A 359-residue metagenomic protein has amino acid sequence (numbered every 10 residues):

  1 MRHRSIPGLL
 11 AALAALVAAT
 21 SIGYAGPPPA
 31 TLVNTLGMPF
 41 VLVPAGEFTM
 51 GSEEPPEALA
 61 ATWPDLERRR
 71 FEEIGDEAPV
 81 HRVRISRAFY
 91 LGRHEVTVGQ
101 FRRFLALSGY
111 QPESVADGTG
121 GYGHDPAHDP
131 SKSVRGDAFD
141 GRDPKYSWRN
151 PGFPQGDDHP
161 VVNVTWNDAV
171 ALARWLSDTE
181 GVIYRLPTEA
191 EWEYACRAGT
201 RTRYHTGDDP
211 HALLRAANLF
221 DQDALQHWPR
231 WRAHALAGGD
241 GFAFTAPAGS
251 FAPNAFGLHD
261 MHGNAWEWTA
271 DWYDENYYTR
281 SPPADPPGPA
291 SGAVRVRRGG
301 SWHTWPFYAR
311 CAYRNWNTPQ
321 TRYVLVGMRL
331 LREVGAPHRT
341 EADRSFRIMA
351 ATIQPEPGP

Functional and structural regions predicted by a protein language model:
R2-F139, W166-N167, R174, T200 (+2 more regions): Short, compositionally biased
T49, E53-A58, T62-E73, Q111 (+2 more regions): Functional-site microenvironments in short loops/helix caps that host divalent-cation chemistry
